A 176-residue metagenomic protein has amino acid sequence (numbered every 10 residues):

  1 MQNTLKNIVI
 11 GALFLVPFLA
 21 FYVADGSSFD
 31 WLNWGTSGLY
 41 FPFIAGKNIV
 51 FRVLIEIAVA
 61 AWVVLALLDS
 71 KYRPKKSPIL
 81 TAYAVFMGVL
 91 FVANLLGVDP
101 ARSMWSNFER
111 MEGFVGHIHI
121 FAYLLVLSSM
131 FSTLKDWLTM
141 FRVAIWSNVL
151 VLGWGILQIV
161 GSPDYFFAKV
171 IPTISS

Functional and structural regions predicted by a protein language model:
M1-E112, S129-I145, Y165-K169: Transmembrane signal-anchor hairpin modules in multi-pass inner-membrane enzymes, especially those that act on
Y40, I174-S176: Short extracytoplasmic/periplasmic juxtamembrane "stem" segments immediately C-terminal to an N-terminal membrane anchor
A45, R110, I118, V151-I174: Aromatic-rich transmembrane-lumenal/periplasmic boundary elements in polytopic membrane proteins
A66, R73, N148-Q158: Internal hydrophobic scaffold segments of catalytic domains
F86, F114-L124: Alpha-helical transmembrane segments of multi-pass membrane proteins
A122-L125, M140, I145-L152: Transmembrane-helix motifs of polytopic, lipid-linked glycan transferases
